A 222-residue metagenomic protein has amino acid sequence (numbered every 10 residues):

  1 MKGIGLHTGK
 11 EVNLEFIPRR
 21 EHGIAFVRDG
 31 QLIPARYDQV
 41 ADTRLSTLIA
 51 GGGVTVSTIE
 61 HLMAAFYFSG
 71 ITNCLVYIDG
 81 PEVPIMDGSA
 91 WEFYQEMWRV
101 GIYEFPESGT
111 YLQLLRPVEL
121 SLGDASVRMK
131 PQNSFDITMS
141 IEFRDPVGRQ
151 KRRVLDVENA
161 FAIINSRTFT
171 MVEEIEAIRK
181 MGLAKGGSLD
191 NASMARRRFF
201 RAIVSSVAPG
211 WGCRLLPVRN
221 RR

Functional and structural regions predicted by a protein language model:
M1-R222: Short acidic-hydrophobic catalytic motif
